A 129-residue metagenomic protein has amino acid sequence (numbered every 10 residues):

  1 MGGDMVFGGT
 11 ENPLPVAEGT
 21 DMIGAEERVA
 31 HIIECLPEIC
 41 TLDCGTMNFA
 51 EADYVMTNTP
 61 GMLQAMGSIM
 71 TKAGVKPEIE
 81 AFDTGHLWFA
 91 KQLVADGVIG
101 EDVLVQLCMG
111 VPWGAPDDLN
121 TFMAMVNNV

Functional and structural regions predicted by a protein language model:
M1-V55: Active-site beta->alpha loop and helix N-cap motifs at the rims of alpha/beta catalytic domains
I39-V129: Catalytic alpha/beta core domains of metabolic enzymes, predominantly
